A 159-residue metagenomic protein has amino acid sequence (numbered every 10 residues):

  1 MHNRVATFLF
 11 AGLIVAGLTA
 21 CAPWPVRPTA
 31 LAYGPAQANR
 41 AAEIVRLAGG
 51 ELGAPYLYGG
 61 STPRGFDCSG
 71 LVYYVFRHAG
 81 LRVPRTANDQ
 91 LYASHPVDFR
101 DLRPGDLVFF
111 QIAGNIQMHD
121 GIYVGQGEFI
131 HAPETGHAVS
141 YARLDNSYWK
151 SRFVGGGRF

Functional and structural regions predicted by a protein language model:
M1-F10: Bacterial N-terminal signal peptides that target proteins for export
A16-A20: C-terminal motif of bacterial Sec signal peptides marking the signal peptidase cleavage site
A22-R40, R46, L81, P96-V97 (+3 more regions): Aromatic- and glycine-rich peptidoglycan recognition patches
A42, R46, G50, G70-R77 (+2 more regions): Solvent-exposed, polar/charged alpha-helical surfaces in well-ordered, non-transmembrane soluble domains, broadly
A54-P104: Catalytic cysteine-centered active-site loop
D67, M118-H119: Short loop/turn microsegments at loop-to-beta-strand junctions
